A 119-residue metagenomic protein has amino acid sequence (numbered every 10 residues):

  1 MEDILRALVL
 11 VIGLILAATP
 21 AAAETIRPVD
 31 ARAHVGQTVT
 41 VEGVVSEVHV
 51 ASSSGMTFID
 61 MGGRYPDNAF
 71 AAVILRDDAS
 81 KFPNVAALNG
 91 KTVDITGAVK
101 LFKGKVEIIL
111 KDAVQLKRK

Functional and structural regions predicted by a protein language model:
M1-L5: N-terminal secretory signal peptides that target proteins for export/translocation
A7-A18: Bacterial N-terminal signal peptides
A21-K119: OB-fold and OB-like single-stranded nucleic-acid-recognition modules and their adjacent interaction interfaces
